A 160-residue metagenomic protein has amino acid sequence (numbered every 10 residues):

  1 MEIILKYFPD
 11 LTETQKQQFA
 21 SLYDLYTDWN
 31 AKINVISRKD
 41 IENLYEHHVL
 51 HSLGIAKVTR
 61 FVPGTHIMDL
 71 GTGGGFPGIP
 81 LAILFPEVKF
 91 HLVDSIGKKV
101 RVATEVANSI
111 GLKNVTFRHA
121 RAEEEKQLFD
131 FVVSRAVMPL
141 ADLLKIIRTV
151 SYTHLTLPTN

Functional and structural regions predicted by a protein language model:
M1-D24: N-terminal auxiliary segments of SAM/dcSAM-dependent transferases
L5, A20, T27, T104 (+1 more regions): Class I S-adenosyl-L-methionine
K32, I36: Residue-level hotspots at or immediately adjacent to binding/recognition sites across diverse folds
R38-G54: Conserved SAM-binding loop and adjacent beta-strand
L53-L128, V133-S134, L144: Conserved SAM/SAH cofactor-binding pocket of Class I
A122, V137, L157: Hydrophobic pocket-lining residues within nucleotide cofactor-binding pockets
L144-Y152: A short glycine-rich, Lys/Arg-flanked "PGG" loop and its adjoining helix->strand segment in the class I
T153-T159: Conserved small/polar residues in nucleotide/adenosyl-binding loops
